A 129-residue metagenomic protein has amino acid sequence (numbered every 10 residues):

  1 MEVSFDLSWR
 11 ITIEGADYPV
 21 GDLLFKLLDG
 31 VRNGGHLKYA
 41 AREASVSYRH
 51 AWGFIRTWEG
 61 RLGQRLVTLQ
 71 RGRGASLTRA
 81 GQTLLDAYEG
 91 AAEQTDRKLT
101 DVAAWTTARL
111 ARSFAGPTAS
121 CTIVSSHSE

Functional and structural regions predicted by a protein language model:
E2-A16: Short, Lys/Arg-enriched N-terminal segment that forms or immediately precedes the first helix of a structured domain
Y18-K26: Short alpha-helical elements of helix-turn-helix
V31-A40: Short helix-boundary/capping micro-motifs
S45-V46: Central "turn" residue of the DNA-binding helix-turn-helix
G60-S76: A short LG(V/I)-centered, amphipathic sequence patch enriched for acidic residue(s) preceding the LG motif
L84-R109: Alpha-helical linker/hinge and terminal dimerization helices associated with HTH transcriptional regulators
T118-E129: Central regulatory/effector-binding core of bacterial HTH transcription factors
